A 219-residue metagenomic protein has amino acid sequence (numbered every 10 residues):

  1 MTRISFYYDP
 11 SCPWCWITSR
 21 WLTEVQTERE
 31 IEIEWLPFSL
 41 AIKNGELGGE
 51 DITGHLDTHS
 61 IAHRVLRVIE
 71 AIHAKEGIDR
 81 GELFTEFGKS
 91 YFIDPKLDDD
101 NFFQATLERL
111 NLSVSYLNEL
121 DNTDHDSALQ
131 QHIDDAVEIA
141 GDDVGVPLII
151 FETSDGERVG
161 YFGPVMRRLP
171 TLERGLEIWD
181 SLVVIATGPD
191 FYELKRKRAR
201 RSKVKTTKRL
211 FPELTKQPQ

Functional and structural regions predicted by a protein language model:
M1-E24: Local sequence-structure signature of Cys/Sec-based thiol-disulfide redox active-site neighborhoods
Y8, F87, V165: Short, histidine-centered active-site or binding-site loop motifs used for metal coordination, general acid-base
D9, Y91, E119-L120: Short, contiguous strand/loop micro-motifs
P10, L56-D57, P170: Conserved aromatic-histidine-acidic binding/catalytic patches
S11, E76, N122-H125: Short beta->alpha junction loops/turns
W16-F103, S181-I185, E193-K197, K203: Structural alpha/beta surface segment adjacent to cysteine/selenocysteine redox centers across thiol/disulfide enzymes
L97-Q219: C-terminal cap of thioredoxin/glutaredoxin-like
